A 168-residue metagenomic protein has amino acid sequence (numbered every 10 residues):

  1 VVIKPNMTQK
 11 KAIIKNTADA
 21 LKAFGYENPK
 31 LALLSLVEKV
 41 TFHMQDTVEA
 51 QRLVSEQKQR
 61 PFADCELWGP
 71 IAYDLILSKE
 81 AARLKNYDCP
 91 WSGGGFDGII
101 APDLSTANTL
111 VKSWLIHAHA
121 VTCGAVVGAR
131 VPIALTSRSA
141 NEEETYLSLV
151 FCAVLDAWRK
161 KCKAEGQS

Functional and structural regions predicted by a protein language model:
V1-G93, D97-A101, T106-S168: Anion-binding alpha/beta catalytic cores of soluble intermediary-metabolism enzymes, centered on
